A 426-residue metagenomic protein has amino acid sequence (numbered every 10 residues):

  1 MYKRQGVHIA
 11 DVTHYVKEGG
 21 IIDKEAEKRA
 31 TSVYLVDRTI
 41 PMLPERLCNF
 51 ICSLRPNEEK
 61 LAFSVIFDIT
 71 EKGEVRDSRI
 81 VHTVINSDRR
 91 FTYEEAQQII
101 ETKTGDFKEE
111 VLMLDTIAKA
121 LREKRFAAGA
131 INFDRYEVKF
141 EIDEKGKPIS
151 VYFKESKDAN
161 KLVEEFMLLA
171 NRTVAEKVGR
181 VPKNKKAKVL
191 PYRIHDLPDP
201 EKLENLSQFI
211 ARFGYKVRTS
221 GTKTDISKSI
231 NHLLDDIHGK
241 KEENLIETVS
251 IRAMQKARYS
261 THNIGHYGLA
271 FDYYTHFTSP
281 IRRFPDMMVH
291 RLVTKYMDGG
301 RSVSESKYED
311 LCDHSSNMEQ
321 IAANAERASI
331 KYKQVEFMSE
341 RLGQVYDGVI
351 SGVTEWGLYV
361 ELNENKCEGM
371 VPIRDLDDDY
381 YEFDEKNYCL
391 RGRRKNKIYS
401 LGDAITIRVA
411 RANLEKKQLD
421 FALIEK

Functional and structural regions predicted by a protein language model:
K3-K426: Conserved, carboxylate-rich catalytic/transport cores that coordinate ions
